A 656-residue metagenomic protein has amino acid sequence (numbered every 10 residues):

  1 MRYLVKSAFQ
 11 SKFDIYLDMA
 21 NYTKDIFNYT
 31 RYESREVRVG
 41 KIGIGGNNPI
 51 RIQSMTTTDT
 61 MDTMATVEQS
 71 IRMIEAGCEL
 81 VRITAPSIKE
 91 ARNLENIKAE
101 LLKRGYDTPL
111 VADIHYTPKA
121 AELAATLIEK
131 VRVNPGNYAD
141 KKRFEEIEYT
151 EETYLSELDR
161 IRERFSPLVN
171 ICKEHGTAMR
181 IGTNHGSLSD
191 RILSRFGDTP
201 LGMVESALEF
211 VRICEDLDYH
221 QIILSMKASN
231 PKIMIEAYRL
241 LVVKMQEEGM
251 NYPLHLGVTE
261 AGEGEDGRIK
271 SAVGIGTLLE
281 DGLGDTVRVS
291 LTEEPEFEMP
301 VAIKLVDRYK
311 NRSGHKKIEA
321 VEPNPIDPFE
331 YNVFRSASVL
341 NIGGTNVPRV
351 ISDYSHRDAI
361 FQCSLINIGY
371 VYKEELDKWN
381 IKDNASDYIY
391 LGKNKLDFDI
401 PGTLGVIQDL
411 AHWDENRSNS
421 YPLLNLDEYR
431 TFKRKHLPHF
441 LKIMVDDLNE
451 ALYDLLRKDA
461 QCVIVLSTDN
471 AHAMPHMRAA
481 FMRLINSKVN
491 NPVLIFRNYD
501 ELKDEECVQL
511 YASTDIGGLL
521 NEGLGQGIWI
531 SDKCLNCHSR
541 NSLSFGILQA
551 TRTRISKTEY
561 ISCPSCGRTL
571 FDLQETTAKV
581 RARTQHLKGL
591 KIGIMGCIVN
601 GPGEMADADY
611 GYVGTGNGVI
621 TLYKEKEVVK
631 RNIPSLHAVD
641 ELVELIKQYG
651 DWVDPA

Functional and structural regions predicted by a protein language model:
Y16-S54, V169, K173-H175, N311-F361 (+1 more regions): N-terminal amphipathic alpha-helix/helix-capping segment at the start of soluble metabolic enzymes
I52, D113, I181, L224 (+6 more regions): Conserved, mostly hydrophobic/aromatic
T57, A85-I88, I114-T117, V133-F144 (+17 more regions): Short, ordered loop/turn segments at secondary-structure junctions
M61-R72, Y116-A121, S271-I275, K373-W379 (+1 more regions): Short, acidic/polar
E75-L80, I128, Y219, L283-G284 (+4 more regions): A structural motif
C78-E209, S352-P475: Active-site beta->alpha loop and helix N-cap motifs at the rims of alpha/beta catalytic domains
Y149-I161, F165, V169-N170, I192-G344 (+2 more regions): Catalytic alpha/beta core domains of metabolic enzymes, predominantly
G402, N617-I620, E627-D651: Beta-strand/loop-dominated core regions that host nucleotide or nucleotide-derived cofactor-binding catalytic loops
